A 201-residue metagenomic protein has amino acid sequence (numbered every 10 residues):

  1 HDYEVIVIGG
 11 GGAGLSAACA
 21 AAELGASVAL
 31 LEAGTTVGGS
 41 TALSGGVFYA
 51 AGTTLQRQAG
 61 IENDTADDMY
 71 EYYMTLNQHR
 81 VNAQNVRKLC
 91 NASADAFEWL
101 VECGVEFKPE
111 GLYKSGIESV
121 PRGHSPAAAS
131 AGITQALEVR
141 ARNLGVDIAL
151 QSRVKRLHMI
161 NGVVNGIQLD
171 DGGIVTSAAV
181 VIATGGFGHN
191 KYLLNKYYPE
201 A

Functional and structural regions predicted by a protein language model:
H1-A13, A29: Beta1/beta-strand and adjacent pyrophosphate-binding region of the FAD-binding site in flavoprotein oxidoreductases
H1-Y3, D170-A179: Core beta-strand elements of the Rossmann-like FAD/NAD(P) dinucleotide-binding domain in flavoenzyme oxidoreductases
G10, G52, T184-G185: Glycine-rich, N-terminal phosphate-binding loop of Rossmann-like dinucleotide-binding domains
G12-A17, N190-K191: Short glycine/serine/threonine-rich phosphate/pyrophosphate-binding segments that cradle anionic phosphate groups
A21: Aromatic pocket-lining residues of Rossmann-like dinucleotide-binding sites
A33-D147, Q151-R156, Y192-A201: Conserved N-terminal/central alpha/beta ligand/cofactor-binding core
G34, S177-A179, A183-N190: Glycine-/small-residue-rich beta->alpha transition segments that form the dinucleotide
N161-Q168: Short, hydrophobic/aromatic-rich segments at coil-to-beta transitions
